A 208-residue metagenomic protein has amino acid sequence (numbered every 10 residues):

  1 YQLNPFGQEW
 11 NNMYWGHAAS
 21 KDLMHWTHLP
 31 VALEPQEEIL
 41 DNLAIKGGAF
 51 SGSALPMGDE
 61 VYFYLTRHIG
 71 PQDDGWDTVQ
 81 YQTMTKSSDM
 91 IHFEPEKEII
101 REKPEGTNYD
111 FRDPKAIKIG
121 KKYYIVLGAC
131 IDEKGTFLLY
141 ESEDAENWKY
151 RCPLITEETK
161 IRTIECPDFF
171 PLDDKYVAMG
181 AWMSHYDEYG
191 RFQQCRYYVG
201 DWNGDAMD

Functional and structural regions predicted by a protein language model:
Y1-D113, I117-R162, P171-D208: Beta-rich carbohydrate-recognition and catalytic domains
E165-P167: Functional cores that coordinate and move charged inorganic groups
